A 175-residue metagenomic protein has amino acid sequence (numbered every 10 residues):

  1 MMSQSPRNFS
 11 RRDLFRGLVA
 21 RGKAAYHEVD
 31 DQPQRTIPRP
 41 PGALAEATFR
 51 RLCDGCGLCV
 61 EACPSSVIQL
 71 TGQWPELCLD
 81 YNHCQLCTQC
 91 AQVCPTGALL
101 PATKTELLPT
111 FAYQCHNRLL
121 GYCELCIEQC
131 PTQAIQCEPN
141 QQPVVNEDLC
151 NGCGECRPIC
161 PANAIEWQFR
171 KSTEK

Functional and structural regions predicted by a protein language model:
M1-K175: Non-ligating segments of multi-cofactor redox enzymes
